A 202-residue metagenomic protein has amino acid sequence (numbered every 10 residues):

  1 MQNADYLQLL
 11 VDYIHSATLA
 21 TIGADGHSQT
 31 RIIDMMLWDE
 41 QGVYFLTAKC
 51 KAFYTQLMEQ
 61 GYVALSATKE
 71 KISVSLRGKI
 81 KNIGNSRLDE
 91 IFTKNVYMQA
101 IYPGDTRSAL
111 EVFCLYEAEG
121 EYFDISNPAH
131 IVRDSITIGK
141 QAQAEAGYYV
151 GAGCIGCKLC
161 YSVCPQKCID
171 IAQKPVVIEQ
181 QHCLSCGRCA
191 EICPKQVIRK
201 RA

Functional and structural regions predicted by a protein language model:
M1-A4, V96-M98: Charged, amphipathic alpha-helical segments
L9-D25, V63-L65: A short, Trp-centered hydrophobic/proline-enriched beta-strand micro-motif
I33-L37: A short, well-structured catalytic beta-strand-centered motif of the EAL phosphodiesterase domain for c-di-GMP
E40-Y44: Short active-site oxyanion
A52-G120, I125: Short, structured beta-strand-loop surface elements
L110-V112, E117, E121-V163, K167: Ferredoxin-type iron-sulfur electron-transfer modules and their immediate structural context
L159-P175, R188-A202: Iron-sulfur cluster-binding cysteine motifs and their immediate structural context in ferredoxin-like electron-transfer
